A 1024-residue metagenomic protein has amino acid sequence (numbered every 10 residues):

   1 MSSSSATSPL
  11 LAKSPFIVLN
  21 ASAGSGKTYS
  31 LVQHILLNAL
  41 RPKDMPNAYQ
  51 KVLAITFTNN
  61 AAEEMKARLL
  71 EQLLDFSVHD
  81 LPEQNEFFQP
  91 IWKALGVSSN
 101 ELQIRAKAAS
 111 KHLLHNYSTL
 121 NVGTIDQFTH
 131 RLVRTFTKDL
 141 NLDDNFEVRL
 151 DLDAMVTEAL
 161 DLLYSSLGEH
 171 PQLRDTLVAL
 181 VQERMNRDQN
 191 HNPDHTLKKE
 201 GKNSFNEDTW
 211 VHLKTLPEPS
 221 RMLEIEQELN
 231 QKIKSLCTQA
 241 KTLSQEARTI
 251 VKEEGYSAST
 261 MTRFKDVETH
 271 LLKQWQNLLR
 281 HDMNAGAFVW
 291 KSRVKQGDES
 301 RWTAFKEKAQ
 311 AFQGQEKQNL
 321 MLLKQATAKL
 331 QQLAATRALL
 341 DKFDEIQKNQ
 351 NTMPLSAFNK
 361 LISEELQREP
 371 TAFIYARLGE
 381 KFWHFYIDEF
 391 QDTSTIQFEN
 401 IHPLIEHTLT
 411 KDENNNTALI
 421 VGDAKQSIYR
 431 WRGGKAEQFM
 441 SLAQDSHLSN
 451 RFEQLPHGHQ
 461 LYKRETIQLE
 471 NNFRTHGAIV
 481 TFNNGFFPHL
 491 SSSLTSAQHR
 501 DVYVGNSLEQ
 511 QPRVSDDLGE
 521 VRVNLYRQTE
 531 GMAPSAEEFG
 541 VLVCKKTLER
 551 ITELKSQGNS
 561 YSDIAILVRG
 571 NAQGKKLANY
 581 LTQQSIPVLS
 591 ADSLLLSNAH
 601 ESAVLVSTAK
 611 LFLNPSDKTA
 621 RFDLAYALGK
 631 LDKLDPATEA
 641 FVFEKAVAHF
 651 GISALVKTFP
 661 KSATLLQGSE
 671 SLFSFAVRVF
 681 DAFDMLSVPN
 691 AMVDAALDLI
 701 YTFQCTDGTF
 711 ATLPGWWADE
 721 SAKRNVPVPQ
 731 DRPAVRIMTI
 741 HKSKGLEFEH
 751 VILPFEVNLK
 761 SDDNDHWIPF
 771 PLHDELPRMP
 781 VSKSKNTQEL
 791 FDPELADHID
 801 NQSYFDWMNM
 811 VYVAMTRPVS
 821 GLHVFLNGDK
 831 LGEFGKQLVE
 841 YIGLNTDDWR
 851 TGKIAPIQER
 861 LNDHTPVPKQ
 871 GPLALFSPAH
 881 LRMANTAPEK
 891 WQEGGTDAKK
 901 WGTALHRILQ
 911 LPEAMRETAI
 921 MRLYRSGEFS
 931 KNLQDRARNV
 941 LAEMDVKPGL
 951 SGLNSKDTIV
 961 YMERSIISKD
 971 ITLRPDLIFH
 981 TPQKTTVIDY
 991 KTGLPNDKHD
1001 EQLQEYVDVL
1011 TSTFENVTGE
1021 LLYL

Functional and structural regions predicted by a protein language model:
M1-A67, E71, N145, A154 (+9 more regions): Conserved motor-region signature of P-loop NTPase helicases/translocases
M1-N20, S30, K51-L53, T119 (+7 more regions): Accessory N-terminal region flanking or inserted into the helicase ATPase core in nucleic-acid motor proteins
S2, S8-S14, L19, T56 (+5 more regions): Conserved ATP-dependent motor core of P-loop NTPases, especially the RecA-like helicase ATPase domain
A62, V735-M738, F805, G828-P982 (+4 more regions): Nuclease catalytic cores
N190-T352, F825-K899: Conserved ATP-driven helicase/translocase motor core recognized via long, highly charged RecA-like/P-loop NTPase domain
E224-Q227, Q231, V521-N524, P733 (+2 more regions): Accessory/regulatory regions of helicases
F382-T393, A424-K425, K991: Conserved Walker B
S560, A578-T582, V606-R817, D989: Conserved helicase C-terminal RecA-like lobe
